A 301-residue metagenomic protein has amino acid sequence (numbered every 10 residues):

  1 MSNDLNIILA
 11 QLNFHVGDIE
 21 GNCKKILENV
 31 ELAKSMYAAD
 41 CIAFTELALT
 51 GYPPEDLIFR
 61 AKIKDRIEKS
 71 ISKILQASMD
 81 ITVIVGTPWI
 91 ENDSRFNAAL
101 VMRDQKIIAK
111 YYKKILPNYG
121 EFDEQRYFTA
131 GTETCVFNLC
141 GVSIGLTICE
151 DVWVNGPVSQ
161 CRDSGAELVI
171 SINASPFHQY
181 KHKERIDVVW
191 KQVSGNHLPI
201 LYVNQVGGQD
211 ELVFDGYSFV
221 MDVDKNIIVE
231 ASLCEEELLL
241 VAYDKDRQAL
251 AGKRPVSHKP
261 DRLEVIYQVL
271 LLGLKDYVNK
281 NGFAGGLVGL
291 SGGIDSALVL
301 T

Functional and structural regions predicted by a protein language model:
M1-T301: Enzyme catalytic cores with a strong preference for nitrogen-chemistry domains
